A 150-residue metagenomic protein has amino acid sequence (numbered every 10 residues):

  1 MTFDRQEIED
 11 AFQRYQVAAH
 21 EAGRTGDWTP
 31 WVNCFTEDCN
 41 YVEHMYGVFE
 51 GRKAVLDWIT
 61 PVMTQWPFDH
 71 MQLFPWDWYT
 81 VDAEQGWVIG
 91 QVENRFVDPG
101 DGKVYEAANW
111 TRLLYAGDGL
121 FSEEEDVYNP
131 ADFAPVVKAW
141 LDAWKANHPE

Functional and structural regions predicted by a protein language model:
M1-N33, E37, A143-E150: Short, low-complexity N-terminal intrinsically disordered segments enriched in polar/charged residues
R5, W28-V88: A solvent-exposed, acidic/Ser-Thr-rich amphipathic alpha-helical stretch
F12-A19, W28, F35, I59-M63 (+2 more regions): Hydrophobic alpha-helical core bundles mediating ligand binding, dimerization, or RNAP-core interactions
V55, L73-T80, E93-R95, A108-L114 (+1 more regions): Hydrophobic/aromatic beta-strand elements that line small-molecule binding cavities or substrate pockets in beta-rich
Q65-F68, R95-E106: Short, cysteine-centered beta-strand-loop-beta hairpins and adjacent loop/turn segments enriched in charged/polar
E123-E150: Low-complexity, intrinsically disordered terminal/linker segments enriched in charged and Gly/Pro repeats
